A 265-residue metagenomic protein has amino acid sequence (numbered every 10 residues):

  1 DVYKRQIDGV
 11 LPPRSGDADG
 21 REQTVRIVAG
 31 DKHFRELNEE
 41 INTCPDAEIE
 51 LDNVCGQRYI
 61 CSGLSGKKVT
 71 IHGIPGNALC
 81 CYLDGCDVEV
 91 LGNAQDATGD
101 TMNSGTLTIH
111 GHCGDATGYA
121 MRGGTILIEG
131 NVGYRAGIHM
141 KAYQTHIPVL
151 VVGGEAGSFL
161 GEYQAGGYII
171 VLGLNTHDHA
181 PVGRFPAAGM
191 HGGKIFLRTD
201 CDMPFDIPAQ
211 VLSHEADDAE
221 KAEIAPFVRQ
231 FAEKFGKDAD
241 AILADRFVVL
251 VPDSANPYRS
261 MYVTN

Functional and structural regions predicted by a protein language model:
D1-Y3: Short, small-residue-biased leader/transition segments that mark boundaries at the very start of proteins
D8-S15: OB-fold/S1-family RNA-binding modules
G20-V69, N77: N-terminal, Lys/Arg-enriched amphipathic/low-complexity engagement segments that precede the first folded domain
A47-I49, Q57-Y59, K67, N77-L79 (+8 more regions): The right-handed parallel beta-helix/beta-solenoid scaffold, focusing on the short coil/turn and N-cap positions
D52, H72-I74, C81-Y82, L91 (+11 more regions): Feature marks extracellular polysaccharide-active and adherence modules
G133-P148, V152, G157-E162, N175-G189 (+2 more regions): Thiamine diphosphate
H191-N265: Long terminal segments
